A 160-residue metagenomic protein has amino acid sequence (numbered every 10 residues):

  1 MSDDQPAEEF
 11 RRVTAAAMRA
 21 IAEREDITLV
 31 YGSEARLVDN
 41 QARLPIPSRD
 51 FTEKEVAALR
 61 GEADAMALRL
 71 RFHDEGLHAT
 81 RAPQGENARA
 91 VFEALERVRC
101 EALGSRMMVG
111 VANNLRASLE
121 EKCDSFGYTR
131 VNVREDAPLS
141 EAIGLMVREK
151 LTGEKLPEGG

Functional and structural regions predicted by a protein language model:
M1-G160: Basic/hydrophobic alpha-helical interface regions
